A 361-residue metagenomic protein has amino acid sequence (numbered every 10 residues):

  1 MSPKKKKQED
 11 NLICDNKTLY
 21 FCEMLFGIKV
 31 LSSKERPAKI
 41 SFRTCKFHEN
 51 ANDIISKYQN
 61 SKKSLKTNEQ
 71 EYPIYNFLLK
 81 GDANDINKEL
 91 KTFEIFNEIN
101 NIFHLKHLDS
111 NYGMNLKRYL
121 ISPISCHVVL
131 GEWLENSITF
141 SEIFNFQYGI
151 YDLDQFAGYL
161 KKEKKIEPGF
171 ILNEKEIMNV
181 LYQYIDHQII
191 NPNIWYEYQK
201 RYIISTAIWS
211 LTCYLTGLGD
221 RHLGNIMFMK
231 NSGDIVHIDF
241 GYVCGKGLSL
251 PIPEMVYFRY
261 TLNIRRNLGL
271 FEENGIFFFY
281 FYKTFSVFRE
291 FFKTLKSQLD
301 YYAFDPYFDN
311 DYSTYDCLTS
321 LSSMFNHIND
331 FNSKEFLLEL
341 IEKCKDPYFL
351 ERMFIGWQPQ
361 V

Functional and structural regions predicted by a protein language model:
M1-I208, L223, F228-V361: ATP-dependent kinase catalytic cores of phosphoinositide-metabolizing enzymes and PI3K-like protein kinases
G217: Conserved catalytic-core element of eukaryotic-like protein kinases
D220: Conserved catalytic-loop position in the HRD/HxD motif
